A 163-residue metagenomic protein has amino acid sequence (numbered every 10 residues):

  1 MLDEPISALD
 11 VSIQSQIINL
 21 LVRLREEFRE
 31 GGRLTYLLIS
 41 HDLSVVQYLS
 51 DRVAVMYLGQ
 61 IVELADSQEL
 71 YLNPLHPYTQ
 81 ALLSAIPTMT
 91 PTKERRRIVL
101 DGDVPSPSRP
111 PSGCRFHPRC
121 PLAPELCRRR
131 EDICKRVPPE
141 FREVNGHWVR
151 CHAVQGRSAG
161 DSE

Functional and structural regions predicted by a protein language model:
M1: Walker B motif beta-strand of ABC-family P-loop ATPases
E4-R96: P-loop NTP-binding/switch modules centered on Walker-like glycine-rich loops
D66-E163: Charged, flexible cofactor/metal-binding loops and thiol motifs
